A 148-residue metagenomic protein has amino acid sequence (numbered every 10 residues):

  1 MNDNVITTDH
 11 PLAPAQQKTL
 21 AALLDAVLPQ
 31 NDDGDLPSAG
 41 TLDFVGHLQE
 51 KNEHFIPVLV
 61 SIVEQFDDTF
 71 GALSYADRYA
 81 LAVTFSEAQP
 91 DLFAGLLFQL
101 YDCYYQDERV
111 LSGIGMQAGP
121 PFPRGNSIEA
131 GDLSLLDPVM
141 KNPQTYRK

Functional and structural regions predicted by a protein language model:
N2-I6, Q17-A22, D35, G40-K148: Mature-region segments of soluble proteins
D9-P14: N-terminal module-boundary/linker segments of secreted carbohydrate-active enzymes
Q30-G34: Primarily extracytoplasmic ectodomains and periplasmic/lumenal surface modules that are beta-strand-rich
